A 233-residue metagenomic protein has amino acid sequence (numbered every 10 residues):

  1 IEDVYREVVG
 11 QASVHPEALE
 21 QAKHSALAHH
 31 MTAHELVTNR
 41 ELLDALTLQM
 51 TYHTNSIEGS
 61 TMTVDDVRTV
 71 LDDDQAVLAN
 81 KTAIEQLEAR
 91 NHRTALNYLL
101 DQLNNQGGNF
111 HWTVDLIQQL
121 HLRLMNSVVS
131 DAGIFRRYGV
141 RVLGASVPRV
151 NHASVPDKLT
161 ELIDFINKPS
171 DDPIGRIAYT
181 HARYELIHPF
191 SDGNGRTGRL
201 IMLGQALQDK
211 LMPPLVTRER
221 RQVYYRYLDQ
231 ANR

Functional and structural regions predicted by a protein language model:
I1-D192, R196-R233: FIC/Doc superfamily catalytic core
